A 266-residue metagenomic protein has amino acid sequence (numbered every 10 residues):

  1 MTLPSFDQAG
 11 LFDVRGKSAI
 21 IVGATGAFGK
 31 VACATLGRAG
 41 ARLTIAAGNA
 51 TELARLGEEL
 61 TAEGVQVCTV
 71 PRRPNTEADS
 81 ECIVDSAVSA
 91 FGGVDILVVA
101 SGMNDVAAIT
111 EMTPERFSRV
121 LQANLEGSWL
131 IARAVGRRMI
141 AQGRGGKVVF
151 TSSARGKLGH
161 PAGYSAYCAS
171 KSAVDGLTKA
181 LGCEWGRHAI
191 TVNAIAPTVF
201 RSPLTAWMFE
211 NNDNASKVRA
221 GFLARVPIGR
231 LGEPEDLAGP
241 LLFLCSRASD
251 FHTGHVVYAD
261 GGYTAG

Functional and structural regions predicted by a protein language model:
T2-L11, P240-L242, R247, T253-G266: Short C-terminal tail/terminal secondary-structure segment of NAD(P)H-dependent dehydrogenase/reductase domains
K17, Q66, G93-D95, M139-S153 (+2 more regions): Active-site loop of short-chain dehydrogenase/reductase
T25-G26: Conserved glycine-rich cofactor-binding loop
A108-I109, T113-L121, F222: Substrate-binding pocket helix/loop in short-chain dehydrogenase/reductase
A132, S170, T178: Active-site helix of classical SDR
R137, C183-R187, D250: Alpha-helical segment proximal to the catalytic Tyr-Lys
R187, V199-R225, D236: A glycine/serine/threonine-rich, flexible loop-to-helix segment that serves as the NAD(P) cofactor-binding "lid"
